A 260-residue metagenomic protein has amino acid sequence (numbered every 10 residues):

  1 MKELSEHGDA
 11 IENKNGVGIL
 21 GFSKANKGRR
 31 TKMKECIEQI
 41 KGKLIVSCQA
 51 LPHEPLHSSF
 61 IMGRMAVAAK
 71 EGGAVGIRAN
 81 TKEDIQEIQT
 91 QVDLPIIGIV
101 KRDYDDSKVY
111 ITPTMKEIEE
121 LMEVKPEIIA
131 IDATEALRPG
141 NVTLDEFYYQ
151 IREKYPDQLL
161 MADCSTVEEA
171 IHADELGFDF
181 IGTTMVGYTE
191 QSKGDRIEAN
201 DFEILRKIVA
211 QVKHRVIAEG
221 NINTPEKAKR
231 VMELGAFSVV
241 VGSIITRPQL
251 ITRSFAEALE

Functional and structural regions predicted by a protein language model:
L4-A10, V17-F22: N-terminal amphipathic/hydrophobic targeting modules at extreme N-termini, encompassing cleavable Sec/SRP-type signal
L20, R29-M33, L51-L56, D201-E260: Alpha/beta catalytic cores of nucleotide-metabolism and tRNA/nucleoside-modifying enzymes
R29-E119, E123, L160, E168-E175: Conserved N-terminal beta1-alpha1 strand-loop-helix module at the mouth
L44-C48, I77, I96-I99, I129-I131 (+4 more regions): Hydrophobic faces of well-ordered beta-strands that scaffold small-molecule active sites in alpha/beta enzyme cores
L56-S58, R78-L94, V109-T114, A133-I151 (+4 more regions): Active-site-adjacent beta->alpha loops and helix N-cap segments on the catalytic face of soluble alpha/beta enzymes
V100-Y104, V124-R138, I181-K193, L234-S254: Glycine-rich phosphate-binding active-site loops on the catalytic face of alpha/beta enzymes
